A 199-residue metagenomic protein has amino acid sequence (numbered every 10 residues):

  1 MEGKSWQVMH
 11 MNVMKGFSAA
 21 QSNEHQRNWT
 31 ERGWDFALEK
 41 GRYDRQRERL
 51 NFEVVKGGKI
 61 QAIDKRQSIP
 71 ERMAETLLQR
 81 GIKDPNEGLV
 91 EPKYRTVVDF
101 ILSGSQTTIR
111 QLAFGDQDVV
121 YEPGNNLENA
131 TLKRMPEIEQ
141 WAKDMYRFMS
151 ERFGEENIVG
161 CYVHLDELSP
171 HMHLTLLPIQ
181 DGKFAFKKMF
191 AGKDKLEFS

Functional and structural regions predicted by a protein language model:
M1-S199: N-terminal nicking endonuclease/strand-transfer module with a His-rich metal-binding environment and a catalytic Tyr
